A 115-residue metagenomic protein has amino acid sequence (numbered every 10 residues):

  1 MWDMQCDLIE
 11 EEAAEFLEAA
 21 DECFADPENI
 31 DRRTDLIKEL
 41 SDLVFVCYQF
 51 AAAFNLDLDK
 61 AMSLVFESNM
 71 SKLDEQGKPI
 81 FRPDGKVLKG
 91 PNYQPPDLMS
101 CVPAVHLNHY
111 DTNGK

Functional and structural regions predicted by a protein language model:
M1-L40, V44-K115: Flexible "arm" and connector segments at domain edges
